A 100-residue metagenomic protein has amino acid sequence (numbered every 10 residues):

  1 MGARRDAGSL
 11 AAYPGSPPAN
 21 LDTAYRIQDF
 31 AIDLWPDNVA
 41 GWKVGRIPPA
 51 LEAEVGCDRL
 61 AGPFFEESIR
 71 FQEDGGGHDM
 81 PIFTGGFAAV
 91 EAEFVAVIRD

Functional and structural regions predicted by a protein language model:
M1-D100: Active-site microenvironments in enzyme catalytic cores
